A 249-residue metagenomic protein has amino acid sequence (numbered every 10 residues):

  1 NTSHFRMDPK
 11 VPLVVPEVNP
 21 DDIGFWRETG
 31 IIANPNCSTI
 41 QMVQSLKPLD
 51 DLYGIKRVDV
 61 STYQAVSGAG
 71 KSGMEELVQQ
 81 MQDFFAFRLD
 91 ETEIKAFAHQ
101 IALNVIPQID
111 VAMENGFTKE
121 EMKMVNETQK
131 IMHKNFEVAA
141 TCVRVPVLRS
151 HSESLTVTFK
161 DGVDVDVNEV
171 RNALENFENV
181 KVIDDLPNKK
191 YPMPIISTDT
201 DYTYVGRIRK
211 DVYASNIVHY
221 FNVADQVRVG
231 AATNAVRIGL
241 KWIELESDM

Functional and structural regions predicted by a protein language model:
N1-H99, E137, F159, N172 (+5 more regions): N-terminal Rossmann-like NAD(P) cofactor-binding subdomain of oxidoreductases, focused on the glycine-rich
I40, V165, G230: Residues that form or flank phosphate/diphosphate-binding pockets in enzymes that use nucleotide phosphates
R57-T62, V66-H219: C-terminal substrate-binding/catalytic lobe of Rossmann-fold NAD(P)-dependent oxidoreductases
V143-P146, A224-V229: Glycine-rich phosphate/pyrophosphate-binding beta-alpha loops
N222, G230-R237: Short, charged alpha-helical segments
